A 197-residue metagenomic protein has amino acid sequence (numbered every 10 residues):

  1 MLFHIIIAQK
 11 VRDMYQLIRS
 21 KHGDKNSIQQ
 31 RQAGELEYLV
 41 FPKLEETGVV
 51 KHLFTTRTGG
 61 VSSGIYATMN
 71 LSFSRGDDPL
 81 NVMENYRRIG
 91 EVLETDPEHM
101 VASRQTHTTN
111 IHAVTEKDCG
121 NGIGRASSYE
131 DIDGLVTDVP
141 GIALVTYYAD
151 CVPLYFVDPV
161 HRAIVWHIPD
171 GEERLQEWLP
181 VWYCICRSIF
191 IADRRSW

Functional and structural regions predicted by a protein language model:
L2, I6-W197: Active-site microenvironment for binding and transforming phosphate-containing groups
